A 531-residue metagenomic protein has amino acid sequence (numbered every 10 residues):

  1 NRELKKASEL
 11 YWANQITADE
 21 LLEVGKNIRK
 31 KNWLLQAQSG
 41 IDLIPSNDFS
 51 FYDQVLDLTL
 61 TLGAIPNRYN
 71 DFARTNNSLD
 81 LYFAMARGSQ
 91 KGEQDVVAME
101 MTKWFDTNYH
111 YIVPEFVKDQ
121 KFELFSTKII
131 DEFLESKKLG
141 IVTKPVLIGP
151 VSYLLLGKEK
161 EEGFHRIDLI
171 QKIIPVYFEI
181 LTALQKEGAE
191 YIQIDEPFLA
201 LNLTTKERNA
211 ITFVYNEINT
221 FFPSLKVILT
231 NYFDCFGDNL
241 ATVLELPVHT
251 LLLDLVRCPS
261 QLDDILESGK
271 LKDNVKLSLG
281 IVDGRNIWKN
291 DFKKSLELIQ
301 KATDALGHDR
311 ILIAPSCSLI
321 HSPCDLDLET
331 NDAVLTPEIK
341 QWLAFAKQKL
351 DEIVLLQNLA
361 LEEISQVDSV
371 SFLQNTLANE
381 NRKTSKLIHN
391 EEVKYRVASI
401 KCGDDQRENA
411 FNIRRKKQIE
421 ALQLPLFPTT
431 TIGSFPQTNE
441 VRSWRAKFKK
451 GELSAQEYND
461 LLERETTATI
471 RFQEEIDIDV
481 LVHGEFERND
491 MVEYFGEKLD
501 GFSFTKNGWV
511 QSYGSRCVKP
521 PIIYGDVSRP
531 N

Functional and structural regions predicted by a protein language model:
N1-N531: Domain-level signal for soluble alpha/beta catalytic cores
